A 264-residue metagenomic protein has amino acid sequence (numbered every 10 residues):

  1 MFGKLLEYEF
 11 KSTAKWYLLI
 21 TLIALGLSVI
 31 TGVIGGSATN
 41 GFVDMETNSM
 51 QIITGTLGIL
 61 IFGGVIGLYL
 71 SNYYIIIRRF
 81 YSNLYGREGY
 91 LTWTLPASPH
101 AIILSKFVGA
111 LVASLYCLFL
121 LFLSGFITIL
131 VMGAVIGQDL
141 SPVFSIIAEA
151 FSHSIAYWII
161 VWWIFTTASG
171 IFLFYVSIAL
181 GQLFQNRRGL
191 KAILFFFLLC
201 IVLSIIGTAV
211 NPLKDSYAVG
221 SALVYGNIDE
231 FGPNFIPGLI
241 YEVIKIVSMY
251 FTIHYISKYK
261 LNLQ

Functional and structural regions predicted by a protein language model:
M1-G89, P99-Q264: Hydrophobic alpha-helical transmembrane segments of membrane proteins
